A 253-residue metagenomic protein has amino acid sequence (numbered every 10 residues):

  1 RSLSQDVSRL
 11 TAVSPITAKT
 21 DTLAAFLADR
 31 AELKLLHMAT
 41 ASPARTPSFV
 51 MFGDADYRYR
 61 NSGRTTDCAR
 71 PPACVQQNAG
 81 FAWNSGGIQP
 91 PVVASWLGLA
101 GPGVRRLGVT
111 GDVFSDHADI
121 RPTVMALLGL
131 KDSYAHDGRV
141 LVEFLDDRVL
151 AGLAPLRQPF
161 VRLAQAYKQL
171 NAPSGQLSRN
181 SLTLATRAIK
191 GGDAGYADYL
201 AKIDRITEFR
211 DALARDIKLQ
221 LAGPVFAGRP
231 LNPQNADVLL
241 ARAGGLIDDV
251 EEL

Functional and structural regions predicted by a protein language model:
R1-G108, V113-T123, A214, P224: Active-site neighborhoods of enzymes that stabilize oxyanions during catalysis
S2, D119-A126, V140, Q165 (+2 more regions): Extracytoplasmic/secreted proteins, especially bacterial periplasmic and envelope-associated proteins
A44, P90, T110-A118, Y134 (+4 more regions): Solvent-exposed, acidic/flexible segments
V93-V161: Polyanion-binding and phosphate-handling cores
D116, D146, G192-G195, Y199 (+2 more regions): Alpha-helix initiation/capping motif
H136-A222: Charged, amphipathic alpha-helical linkers/stalks
A214-L253: C-terminal non-catalytic accessory extensions
